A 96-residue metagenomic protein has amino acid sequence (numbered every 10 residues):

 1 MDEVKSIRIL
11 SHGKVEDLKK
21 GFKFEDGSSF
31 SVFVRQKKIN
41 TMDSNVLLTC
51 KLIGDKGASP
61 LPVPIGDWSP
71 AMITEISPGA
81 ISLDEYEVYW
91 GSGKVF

Functional and structural regions predicted by a protein language model:
M1-F96: Surface-exposed, low-hydrophobicity beta-strand/loop segments enriched in small/polar/acidic residues
